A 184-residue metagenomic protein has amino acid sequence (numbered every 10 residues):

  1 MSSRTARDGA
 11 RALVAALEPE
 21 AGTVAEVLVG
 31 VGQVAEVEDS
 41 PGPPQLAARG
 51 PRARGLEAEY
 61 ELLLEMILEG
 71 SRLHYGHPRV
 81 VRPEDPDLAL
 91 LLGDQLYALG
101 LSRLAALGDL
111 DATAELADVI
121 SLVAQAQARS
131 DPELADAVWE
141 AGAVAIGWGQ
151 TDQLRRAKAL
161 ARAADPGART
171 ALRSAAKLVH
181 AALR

Functional and structural regions predicted by a protein language model:
M1-R184: All-alpha prenyltransferase/terpene-synthase fold signal
